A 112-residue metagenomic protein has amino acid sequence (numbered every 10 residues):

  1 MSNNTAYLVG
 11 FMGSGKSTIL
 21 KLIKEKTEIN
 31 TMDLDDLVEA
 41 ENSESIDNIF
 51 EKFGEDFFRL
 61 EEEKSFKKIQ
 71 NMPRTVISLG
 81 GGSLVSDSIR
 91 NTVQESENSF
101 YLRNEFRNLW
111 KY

Functional and structural regions predicted by a protein language model:
T5: Walker A (P-loop) ATP-phosphate-binding motif of ABC ATPase nucleotide-binding domains
L8: Hydrophobic anchor at the beta1->P-loop junction of P-loop NTPases
F11: P-loop (Walker A) phosphate-binding loop of NTP-binding proteins
S14: ATP-binding Walker
S17: Walker A/P-loop
N30, D36-Q94: ATP-dependent small-molecule kinase phosphotransfer cores that center on conserved nucleotide phosphate-binding segments
V93-Y112: Conserved phosphate-donor/acceptor-positioning beta-strand/loop module used by diverse small-molecule
